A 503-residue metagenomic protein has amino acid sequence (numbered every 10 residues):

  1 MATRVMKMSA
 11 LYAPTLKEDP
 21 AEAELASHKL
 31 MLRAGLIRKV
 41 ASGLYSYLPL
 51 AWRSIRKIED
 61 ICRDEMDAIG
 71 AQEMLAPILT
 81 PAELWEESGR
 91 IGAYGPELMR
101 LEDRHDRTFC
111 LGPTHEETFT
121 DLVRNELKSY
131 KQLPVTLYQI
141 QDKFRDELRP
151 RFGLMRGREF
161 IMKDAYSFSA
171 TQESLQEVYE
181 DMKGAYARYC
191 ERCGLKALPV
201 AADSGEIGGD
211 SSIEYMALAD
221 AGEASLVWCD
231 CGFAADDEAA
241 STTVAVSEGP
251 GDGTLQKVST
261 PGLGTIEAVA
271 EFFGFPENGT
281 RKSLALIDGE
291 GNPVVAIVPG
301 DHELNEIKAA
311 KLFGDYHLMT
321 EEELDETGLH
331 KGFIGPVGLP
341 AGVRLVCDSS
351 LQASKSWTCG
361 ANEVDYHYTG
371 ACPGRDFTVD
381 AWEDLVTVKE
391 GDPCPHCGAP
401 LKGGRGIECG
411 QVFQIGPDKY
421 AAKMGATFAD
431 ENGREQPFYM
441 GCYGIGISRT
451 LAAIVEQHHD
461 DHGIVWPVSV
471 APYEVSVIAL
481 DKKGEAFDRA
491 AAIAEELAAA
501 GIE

Functional and structural regions predicted by a protein language model:
M1-E503: NTP/phosphate- and nucleic-acid-binding module
